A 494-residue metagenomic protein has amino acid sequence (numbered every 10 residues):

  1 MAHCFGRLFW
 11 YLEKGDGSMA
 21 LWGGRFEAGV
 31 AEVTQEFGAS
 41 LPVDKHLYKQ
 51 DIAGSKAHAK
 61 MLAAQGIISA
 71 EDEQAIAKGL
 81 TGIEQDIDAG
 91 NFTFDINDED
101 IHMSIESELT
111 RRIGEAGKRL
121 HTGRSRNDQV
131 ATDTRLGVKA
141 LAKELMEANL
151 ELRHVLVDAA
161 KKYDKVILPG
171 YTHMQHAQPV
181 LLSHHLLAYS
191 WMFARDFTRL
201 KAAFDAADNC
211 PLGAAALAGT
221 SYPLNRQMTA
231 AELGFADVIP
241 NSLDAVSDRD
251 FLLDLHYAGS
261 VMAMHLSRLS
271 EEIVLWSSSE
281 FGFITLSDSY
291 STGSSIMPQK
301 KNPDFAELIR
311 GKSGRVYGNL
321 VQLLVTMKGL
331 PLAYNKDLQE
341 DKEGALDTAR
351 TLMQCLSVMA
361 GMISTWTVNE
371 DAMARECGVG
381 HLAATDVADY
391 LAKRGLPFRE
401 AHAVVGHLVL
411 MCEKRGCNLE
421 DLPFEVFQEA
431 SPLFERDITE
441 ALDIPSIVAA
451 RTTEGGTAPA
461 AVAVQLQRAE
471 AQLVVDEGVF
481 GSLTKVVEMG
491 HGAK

Functional and structural regions predicted by a protein language model:
G15-G219, L224-A231, T292-G293, D304 (+5 more regions): A helix-coil-helix interface module used to build multimeric assemblies and to scaffold catalytic/cofactor sites
S18-G54, E115-A116, M297-K494: Glycine-rich cofactor/substrate-binding loops
R135, K139-M146, L150, V157 (+10 more regions): Short amphipathic alpha-helical segments with heptad-repeat character
G234-V325: Acidic, glycine-rich loop-and-beta core segments that form the ion-binding/anion-interacting portion of active sites
